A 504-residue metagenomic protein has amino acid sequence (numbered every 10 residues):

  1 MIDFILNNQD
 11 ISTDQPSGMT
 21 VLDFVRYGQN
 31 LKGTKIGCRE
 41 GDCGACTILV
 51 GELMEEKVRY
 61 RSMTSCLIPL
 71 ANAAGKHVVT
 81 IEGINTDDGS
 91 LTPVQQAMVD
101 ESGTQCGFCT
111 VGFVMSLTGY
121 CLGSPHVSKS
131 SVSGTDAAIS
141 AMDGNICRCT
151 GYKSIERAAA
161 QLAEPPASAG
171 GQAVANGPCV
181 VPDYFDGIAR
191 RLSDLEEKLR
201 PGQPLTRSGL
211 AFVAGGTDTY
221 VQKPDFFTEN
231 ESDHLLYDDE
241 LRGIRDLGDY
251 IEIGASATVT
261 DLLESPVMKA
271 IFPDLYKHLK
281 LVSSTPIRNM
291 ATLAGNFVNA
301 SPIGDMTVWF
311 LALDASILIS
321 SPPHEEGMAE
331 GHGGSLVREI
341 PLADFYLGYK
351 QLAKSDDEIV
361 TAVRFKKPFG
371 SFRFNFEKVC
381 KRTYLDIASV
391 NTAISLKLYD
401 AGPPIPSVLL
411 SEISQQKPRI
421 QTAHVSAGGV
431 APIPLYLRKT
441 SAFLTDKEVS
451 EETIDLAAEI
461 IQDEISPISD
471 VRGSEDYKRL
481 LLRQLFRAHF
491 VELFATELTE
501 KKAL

Functional and structural regions predicted by a protein language model:
M1-Q9: Eukaryote-biased recognition of intrinsically disordered, low-complexity regulatory segments
I5, L49-V50, S62, P93-V99 (+4 more regions): C-terminal structural segment of proteins
D10-S17: Short, contiguous acidic and Ser/Thr-rich linear segments
S17-I48: A basic, amphipathic helix-loop patch mediating RNA/tRNA/ribosome contacts
V25-L31, D87-L91, S128-S133: Short Cys/His-rich Zn2+-coordinating modules
C38, C43-C46, C66, C106-C109 (+2 more regions): Short cysteine clusters
V50-I81: S4-like RNA-binding module at protein N-termini
